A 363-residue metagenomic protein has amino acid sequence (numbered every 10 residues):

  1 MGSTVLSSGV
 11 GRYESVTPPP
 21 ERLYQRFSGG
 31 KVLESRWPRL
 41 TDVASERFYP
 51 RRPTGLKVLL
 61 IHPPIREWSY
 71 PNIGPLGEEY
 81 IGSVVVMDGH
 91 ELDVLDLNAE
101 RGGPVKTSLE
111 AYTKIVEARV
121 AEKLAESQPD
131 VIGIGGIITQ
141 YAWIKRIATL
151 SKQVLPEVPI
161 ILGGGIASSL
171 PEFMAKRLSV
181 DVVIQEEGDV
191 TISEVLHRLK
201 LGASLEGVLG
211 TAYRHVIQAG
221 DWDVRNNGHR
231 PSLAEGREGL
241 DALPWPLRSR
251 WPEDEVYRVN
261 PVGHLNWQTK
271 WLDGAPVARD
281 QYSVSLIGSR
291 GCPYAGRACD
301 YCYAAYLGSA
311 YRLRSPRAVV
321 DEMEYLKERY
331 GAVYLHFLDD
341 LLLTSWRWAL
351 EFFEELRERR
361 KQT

Functional and structural regions predicted by a protein language model:
P18-L59, P64-R66, R214-S285: N-terminal [4Fe-4S]-dependent radical SAM core
H62, D96, G133-I138, L162-G163 (+4 more regions): Short beta-strand segments
P64-E67, E100-G102, A305-S309: A short, flexible beta-alpha/helix-coil linker loop
I65-L76, G136-Y141: A short, glycine/small-residue-rich beta-strand->loop->alpha-helix junction that serves as a flexible
I73, E238, A242-T363: Radical SAM [4Fe-4S] cluster-binding motif and immediate context
P75-V86: Short catalytic helix/loop segments, enriched in acidic residues and glycine and frequently bearing histidine
Y80, R146-Q153, E194, D321 (+2 more regions): Alpha-helical scaffolding segments of alpha/beta enzyme cores, especially the outer helices of TIM-barrel or partial
V84-R237: Glycine-rich beta-alpha loop elements in corrinoid/cobalamin-binding modules across cobalamin-dependent enzymes
